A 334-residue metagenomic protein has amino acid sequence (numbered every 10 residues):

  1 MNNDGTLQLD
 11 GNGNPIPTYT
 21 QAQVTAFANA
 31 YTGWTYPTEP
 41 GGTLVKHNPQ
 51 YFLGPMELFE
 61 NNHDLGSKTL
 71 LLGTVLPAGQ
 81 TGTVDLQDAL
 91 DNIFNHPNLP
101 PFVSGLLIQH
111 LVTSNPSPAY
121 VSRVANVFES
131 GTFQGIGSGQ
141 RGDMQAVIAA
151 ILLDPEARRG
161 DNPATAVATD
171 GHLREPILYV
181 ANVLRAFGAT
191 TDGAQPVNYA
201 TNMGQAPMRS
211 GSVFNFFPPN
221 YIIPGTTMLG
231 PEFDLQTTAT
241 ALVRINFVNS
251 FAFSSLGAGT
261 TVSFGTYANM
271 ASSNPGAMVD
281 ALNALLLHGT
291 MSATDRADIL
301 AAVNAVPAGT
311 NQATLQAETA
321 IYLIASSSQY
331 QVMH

Functional and structural regions predicted by a protein language model:
M1-S117: Non-catalytic, conformational "gating/processing" segments within enzyme and secreted inhibitor domains
H96, P100, S104-M144, A149-H334: Flexible, low-complexity segments enriched for small/polar residues
